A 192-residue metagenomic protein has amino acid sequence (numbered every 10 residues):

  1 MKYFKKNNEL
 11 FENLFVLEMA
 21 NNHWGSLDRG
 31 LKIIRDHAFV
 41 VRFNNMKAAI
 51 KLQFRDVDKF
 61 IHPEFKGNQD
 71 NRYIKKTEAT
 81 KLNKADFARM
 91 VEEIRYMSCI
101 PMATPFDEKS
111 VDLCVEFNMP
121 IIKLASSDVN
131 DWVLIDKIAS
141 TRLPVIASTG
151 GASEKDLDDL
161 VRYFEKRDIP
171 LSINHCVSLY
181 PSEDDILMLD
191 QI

Functional and structural regions predicted by a protein language model:
M1-I192: Catalytic cores and adjacent flexible loops of soluble metabolic enzymes that perform enolate/carbanion chemistry on
